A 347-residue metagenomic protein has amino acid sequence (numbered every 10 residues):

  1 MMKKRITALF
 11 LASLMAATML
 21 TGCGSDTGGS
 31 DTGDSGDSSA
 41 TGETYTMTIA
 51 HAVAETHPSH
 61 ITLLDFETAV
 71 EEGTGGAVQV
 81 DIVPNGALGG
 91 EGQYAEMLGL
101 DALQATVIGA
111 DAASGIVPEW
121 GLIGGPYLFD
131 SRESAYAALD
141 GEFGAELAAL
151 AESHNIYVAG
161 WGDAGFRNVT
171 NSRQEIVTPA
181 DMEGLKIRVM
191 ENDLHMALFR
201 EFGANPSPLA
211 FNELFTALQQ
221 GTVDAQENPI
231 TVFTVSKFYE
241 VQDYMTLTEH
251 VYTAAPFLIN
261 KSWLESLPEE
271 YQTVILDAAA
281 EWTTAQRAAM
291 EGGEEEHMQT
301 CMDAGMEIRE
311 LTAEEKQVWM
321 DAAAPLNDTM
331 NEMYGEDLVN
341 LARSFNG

Functional and structural regions predicted by a protein language model:
M1-F10: Bacterial N-terminal signal peptides that target proteins for export
T18-G22: C-terminal motif of bacterial Sec signal peptides marking the signal peptidase cleavage site
G24-T32, S39-E133, F143, E152-G347: N-terminal secretory/targeting leader peptides
L139-A149: Signature of the catalytic double-stranded beta-helix
